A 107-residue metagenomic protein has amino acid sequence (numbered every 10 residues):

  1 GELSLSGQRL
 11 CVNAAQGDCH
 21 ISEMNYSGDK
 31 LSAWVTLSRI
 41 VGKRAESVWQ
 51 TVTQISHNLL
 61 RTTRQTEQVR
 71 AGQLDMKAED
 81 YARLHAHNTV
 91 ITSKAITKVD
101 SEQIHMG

Functional and structural regions predicted by a protein language model:
G1-G107: Right-handed beta-helix
